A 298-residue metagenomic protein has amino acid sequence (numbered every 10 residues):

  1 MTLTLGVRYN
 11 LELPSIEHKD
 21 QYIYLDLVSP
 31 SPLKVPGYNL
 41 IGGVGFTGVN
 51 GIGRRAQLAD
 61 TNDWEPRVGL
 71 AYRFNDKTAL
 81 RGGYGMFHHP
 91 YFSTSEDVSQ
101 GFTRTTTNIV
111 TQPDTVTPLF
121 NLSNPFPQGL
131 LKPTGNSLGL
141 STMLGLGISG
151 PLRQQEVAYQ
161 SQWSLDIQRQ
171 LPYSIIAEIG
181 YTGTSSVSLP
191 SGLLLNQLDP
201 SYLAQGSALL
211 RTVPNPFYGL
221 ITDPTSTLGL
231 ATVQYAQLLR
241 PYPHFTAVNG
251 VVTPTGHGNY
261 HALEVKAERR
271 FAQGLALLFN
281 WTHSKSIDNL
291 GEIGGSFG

Functional and structural regions predicted by a protein language model:
M1, V7, V68-Y72, L165-R169 (+3 more regions): Residues on the lipid-exposed face of transmembrane beta-strands in outer-membrane beta-barrel proteins
M1-E17, N259-A262, E268-R270, G274 (+1 more regions): Face-selective signature of the C-terminal outer-membrane beta-barrel domain
M1-L3, T78-L80, I175-A177, G274-L277: Repeated loop/turn-to-beta-strand initiation elements of outer-membrane beta-barrel proteins
T2, R73-N75, P172-Y173, A272 (+1 more regions): Outer-membrane beta-barrel channels and translocator barrels
R8-N10, G85-F87, T182-T184, R270 (+2 more regions): Outer-membrane beta-barrel pore domains and translocons
L13-I16, S188, D288: Cytochrome P450 core scaffold surrounding the K-helix E-X-X-R motif and the conserved "meander" helix-loop region
D20-E65, G69-T253: Solvent-exposed loop/turn elements at secondary-structure boundaries
V49, A56, H257-A262, A276-G298: C-terminal extracellular loops and terminal segments of Gram-negative outer membrane beta-barrel proteins
